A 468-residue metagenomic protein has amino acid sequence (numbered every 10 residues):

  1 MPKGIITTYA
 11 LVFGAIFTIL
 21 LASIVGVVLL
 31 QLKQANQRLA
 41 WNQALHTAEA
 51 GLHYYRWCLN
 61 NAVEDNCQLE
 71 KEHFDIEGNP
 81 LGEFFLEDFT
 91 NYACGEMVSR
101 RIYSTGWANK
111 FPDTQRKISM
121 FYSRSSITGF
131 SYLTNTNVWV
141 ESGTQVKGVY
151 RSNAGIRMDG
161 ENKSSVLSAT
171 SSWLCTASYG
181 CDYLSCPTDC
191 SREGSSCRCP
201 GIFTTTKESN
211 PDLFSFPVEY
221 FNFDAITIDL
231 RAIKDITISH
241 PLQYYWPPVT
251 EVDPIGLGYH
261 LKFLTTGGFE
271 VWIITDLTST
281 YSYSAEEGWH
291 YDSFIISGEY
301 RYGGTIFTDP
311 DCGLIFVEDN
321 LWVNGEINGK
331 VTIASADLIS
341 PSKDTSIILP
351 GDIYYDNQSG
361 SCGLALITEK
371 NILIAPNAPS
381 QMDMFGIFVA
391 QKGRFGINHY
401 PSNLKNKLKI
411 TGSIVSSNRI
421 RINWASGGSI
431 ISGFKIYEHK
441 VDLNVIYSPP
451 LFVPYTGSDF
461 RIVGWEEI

Functional and structural regions predicted by a protein language model:
M1-A10, E326-I327, A336-L338: Long, acidic, intrinsically disordered low-complexity segments
P2-E141, Q145-K147, R151-A154, N162 (+2 more regions): Beta-strand/loop motifs with alternating small/hydrophobic and polar/acidic residues, enriched in the first structured
Q68-D75, E83-T90, R101-T105, K117-F121 (+12 more regions): Ser/Thr- (and often Asn-) enriched beta-sheet segments in non-cytosolic proteins
C94-Q243, T308-P310, L314-F316, F388-N423: Short, ordered "entry" segments at domain starts
R124-M158, I273-K435: Long, polar low-complexity repeats
T205-N320, N324-E326: Aspartyl protease catalytic domain
L408-R419, N423-I468: Long, low-hydrophobicity, solvent-exposed regions enriched in small/turn-prone and acidic residues
